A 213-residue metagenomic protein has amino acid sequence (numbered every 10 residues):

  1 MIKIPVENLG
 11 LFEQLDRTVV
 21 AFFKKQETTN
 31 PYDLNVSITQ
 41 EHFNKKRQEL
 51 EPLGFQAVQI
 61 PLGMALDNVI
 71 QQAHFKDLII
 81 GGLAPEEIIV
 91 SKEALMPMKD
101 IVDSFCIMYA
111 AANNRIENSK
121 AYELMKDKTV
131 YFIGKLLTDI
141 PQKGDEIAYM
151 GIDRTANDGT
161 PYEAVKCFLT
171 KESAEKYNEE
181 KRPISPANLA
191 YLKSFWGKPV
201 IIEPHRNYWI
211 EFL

Functional and structural regions predicted by a protein language model:
M1-L213: An interfacial alpha-helical scaffold signature
